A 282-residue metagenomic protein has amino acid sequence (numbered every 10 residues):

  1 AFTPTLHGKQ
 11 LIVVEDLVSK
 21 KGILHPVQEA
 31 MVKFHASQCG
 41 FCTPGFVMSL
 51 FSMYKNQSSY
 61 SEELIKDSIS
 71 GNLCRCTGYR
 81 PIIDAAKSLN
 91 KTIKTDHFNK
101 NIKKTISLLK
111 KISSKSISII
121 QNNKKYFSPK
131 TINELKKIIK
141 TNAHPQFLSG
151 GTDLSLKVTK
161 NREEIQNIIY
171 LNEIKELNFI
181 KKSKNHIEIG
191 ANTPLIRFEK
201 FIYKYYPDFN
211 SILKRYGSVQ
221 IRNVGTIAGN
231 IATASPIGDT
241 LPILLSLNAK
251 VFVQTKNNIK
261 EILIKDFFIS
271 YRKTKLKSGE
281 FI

Functional and structural regions predicted by a protein language model:
A1-V14: S4-like RNA-binding module at protein N-termini
Q10-V13, P26-V32, A36-S37, V47-S58 (+1 more regions): C-terminal structural segment of proteins
L17-S19: Extended heptad-repeat alpha-helical coiled-coils characteristic of chemotaxis/transducer cytoplasmic signaling domains
G22-L24: Membrane-interfacial loop-to-helix junctions in multi-pass transporters
